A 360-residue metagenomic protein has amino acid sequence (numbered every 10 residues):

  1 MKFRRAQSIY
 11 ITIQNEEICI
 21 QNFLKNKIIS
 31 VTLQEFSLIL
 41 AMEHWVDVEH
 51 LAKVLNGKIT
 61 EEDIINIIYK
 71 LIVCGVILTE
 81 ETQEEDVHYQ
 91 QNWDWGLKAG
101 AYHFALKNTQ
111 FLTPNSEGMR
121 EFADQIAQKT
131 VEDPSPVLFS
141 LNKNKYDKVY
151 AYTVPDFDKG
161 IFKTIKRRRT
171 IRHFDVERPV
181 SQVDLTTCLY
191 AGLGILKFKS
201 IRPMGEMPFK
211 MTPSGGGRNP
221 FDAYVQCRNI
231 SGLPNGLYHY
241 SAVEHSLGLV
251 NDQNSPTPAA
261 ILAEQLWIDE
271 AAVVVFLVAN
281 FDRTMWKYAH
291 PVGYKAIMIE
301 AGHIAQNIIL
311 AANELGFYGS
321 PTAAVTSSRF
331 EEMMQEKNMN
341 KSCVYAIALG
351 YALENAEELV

Functional and structural regions predicted by a protein language model:
M1-S37, A41-V274, D282, V325-V360: N-terminal accessory segments that position/regulate proteins before the catalytic core
C188, A223, V273-V275, F281-R283 (+1 more regions): Small-aliphatic-rich amphipathic alpha-helix that forms the alpha element of a beta-alpha
P256, Y288-K295: Short, surface-exposed loop/helix-turn segments at secondary-structure junctions that function as lids/hinges flanking
